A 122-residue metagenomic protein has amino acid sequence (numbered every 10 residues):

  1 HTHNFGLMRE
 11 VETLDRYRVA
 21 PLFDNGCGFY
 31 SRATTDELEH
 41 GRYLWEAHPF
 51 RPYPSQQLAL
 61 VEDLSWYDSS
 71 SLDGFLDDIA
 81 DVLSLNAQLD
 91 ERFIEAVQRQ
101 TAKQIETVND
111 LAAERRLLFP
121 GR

Functional and structural regions predicted by a protein language model:
T2, G6-R122: Anionic ligand-binding catalytic core segments
